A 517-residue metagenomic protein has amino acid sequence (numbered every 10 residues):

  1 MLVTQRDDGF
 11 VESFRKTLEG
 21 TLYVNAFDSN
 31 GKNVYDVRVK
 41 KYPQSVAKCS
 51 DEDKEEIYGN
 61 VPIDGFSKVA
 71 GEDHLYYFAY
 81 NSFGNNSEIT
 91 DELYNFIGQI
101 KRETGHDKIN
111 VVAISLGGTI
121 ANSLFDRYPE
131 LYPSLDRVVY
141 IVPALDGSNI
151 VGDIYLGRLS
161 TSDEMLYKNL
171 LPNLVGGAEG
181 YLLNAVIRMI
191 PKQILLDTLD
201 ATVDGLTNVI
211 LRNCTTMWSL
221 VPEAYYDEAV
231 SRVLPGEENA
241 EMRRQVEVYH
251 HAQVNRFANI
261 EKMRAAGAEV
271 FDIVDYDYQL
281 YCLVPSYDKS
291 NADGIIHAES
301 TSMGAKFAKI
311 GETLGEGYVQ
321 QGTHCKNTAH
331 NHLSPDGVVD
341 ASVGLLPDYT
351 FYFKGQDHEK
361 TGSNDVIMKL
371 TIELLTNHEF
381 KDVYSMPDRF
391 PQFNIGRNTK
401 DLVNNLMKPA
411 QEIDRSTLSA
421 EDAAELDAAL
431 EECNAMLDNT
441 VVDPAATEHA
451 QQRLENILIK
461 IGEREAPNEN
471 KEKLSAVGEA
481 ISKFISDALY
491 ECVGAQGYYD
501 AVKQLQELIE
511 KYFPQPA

Functional and structural regions predicted by a protein language model:
M1-K16, P235, R243-N255, D414: N-terminal start-of-domain structural block
M1-V112, T119-L171, D293-A308, G315-R397: N-terminal non-catalytic accessory region
D7, V11, S50, V175-E179 (+17 more regions): Intrinsic-disorder-associated interaction segments
D73-S87, G205-K289, E316-G317: Alpha/beta-hydrolase fold catalytic core
Q99-E103, D126, E130, A265 (+2 more regions): Secondary-structure boundary motif
N110-V112, R127-E130, D136, Y140-V246 (+1 more regions): Alpha/beta-hydrolase
Y287-D293, Y499: Short, polar loop/linker segments at the starts of domains and inter-domain junctions
R397-A517: Beta-rich interaction/scaffold domains
